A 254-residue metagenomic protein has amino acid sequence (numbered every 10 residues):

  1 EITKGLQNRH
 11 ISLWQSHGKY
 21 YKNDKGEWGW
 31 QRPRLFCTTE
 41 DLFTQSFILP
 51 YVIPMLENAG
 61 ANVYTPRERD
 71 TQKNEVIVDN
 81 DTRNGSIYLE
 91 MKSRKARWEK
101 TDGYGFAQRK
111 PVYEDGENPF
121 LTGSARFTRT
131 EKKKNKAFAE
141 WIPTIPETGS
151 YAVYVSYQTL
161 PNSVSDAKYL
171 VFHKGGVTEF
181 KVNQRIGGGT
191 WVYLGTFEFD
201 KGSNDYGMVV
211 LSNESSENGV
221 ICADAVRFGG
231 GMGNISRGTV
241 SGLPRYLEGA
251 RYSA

Functional and structural regions predicted by a protein language model:
E1-G29, G229-S253: Non-catalytic propeptide/linker segments at domain boundaries
N23-F47: Glycine- and acidic-residue-enriched helix-capping/strand-helix junction motifs
Q72-N135, N234-G249: Glycan-recognition and processing domains
F127, A137-P161, V226: A short beta-strand element within beta-rich, extracytoplasmic domains of secreted/secretory-pathway proteins
T159-T178: Short, surface-exposed beta-strand/strand-loop-strand elements in extracellular ectodomains
K174-S203: Extracellular carbohydrate recognition and processing domains and analogous Trp-centered ligand-binding platforms
L194, D224-F228: Extracellular beta-strand elements of beta-rich domains used for carbohydrate recognition/degradation or cell-matrix
V209-V220: Short beta-strand-plus-loop segments that form exposed binding edges in beta-rich domains
